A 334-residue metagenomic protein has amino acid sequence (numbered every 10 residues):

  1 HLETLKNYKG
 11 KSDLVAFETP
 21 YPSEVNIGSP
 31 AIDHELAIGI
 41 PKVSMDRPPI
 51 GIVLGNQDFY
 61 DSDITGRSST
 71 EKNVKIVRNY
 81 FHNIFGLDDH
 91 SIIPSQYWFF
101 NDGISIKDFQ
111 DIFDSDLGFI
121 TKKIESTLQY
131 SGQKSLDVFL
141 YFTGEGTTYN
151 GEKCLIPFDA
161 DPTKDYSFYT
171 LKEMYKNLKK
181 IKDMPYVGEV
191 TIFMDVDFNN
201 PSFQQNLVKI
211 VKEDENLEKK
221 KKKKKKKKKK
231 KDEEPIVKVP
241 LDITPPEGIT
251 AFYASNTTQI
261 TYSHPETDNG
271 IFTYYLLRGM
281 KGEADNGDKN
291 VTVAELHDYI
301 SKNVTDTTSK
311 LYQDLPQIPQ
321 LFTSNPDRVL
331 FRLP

Functional and structural regions predicted by a protein language model:
H1-P334: Cysteine endopeptidase catalytic domains of the caspase/legumain-like
